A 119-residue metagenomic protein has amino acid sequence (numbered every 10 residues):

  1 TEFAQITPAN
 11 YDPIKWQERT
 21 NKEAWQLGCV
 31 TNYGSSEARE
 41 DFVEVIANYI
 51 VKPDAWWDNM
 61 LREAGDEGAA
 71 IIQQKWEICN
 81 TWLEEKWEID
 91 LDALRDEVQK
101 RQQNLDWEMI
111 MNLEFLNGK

Functional and structural regions predicted by a protein language model:
T1-K119: Active-site-flanking segments in enzyme catalytic domains
